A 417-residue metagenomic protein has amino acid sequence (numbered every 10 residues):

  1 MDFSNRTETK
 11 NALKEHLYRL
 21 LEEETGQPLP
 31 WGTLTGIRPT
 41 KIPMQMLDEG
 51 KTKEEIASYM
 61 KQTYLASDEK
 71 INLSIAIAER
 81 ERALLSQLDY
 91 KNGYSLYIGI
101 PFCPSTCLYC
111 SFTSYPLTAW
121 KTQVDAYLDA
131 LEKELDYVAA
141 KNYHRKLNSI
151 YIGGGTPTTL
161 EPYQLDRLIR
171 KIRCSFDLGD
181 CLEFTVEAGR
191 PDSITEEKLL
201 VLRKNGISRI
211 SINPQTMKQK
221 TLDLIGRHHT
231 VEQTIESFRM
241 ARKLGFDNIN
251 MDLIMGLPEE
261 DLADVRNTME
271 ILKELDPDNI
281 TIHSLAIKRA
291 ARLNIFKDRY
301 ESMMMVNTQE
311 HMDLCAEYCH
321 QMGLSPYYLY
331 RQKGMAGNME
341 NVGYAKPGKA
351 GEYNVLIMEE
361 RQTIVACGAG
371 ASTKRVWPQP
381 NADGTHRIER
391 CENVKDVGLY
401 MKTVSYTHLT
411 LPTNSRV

Functional and structural regions predicted by a protein language model:
M1-Q62: Glycine-rich beta-alpha loop elements in corrinoid/cobalamin-binding modules across cobalamin-dependent enzymes
L21-P28, D48-L96: N-terminal [4Fe-4S]-dependent radical SAM core
G93-A126: Canonical Radical SAM [4Fe-4S] cluster-binding loop centered on the CxxxCxxC motif and its immediate flanking residues
S114-C315: Conserved non-cysteine loop/helix-boundary elements of the Radical SAM core domain that shape
A290-C367: A C-terminal junction/extension of Radical SAM enzymes
K374-T403: C-terminal, non-catalytic macromolecule-binding modules
T407-T413: Conserved small/polar residues in nucleotide/adenosyl-binding loops
